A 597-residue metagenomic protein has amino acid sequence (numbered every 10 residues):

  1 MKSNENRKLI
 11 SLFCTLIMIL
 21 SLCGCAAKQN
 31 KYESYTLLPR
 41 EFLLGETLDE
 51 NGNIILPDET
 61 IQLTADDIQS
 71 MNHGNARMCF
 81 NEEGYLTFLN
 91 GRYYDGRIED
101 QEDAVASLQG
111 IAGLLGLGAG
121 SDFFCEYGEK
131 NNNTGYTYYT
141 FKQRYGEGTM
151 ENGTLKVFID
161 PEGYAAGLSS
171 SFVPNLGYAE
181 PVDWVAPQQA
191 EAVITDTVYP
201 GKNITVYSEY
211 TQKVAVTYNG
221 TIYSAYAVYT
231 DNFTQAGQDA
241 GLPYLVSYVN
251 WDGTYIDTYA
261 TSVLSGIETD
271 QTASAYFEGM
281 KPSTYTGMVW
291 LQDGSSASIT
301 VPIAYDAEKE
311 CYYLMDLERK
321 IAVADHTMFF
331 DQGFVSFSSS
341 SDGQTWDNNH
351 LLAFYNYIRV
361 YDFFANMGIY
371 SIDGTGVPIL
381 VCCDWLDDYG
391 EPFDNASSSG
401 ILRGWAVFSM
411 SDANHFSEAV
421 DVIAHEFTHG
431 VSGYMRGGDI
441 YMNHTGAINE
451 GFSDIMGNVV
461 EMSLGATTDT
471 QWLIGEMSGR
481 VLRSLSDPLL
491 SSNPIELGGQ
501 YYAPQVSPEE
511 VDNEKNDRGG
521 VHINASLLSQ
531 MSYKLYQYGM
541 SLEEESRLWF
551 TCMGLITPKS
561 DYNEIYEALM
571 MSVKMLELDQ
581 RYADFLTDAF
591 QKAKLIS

Functional and structural regions predicted by a protein language model:
M1-L37: Gram-positive cell-envelope targeting signals
C25-I423, G430-S597: Zymogen propeptides/activation segments of proteases
